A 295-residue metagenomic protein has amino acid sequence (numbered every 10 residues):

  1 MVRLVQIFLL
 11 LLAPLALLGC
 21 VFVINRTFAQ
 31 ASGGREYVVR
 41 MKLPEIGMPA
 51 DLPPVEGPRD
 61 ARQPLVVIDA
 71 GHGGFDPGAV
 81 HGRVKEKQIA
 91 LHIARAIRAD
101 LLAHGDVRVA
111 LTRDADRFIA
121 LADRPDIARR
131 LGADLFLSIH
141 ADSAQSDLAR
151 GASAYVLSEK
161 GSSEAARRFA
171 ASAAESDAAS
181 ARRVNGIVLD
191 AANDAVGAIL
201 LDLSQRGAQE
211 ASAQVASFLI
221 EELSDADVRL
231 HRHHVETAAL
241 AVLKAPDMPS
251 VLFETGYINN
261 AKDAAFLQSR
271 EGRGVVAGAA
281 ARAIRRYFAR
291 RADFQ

Functional and structural regions predicted by a protein language model:
M1-Q295: Catalytic-site microenvironment of enzymes that process N-acetyl-hexosamine-containing cell-wall polysaccharides
